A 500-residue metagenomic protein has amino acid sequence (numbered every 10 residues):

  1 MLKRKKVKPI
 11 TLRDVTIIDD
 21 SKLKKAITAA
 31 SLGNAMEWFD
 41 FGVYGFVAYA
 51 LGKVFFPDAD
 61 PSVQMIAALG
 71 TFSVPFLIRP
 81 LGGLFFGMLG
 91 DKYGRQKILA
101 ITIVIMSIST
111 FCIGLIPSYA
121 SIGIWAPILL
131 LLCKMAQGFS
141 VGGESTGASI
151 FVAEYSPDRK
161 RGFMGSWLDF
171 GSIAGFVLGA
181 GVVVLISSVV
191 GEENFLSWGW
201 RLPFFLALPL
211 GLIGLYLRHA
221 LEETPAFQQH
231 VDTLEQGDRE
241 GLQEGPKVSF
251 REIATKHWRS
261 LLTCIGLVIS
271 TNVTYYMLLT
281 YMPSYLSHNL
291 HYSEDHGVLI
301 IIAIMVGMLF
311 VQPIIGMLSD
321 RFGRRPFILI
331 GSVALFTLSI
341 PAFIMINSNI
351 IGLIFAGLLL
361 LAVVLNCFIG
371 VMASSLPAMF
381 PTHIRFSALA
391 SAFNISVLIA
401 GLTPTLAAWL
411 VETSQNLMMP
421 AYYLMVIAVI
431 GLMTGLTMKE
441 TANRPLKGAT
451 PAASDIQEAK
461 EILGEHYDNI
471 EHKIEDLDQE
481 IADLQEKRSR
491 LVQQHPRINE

Functional and structural regions predicted by a protein language model:
G45, H257-M308, A400-P404: Extracytoplasmic gate region of multi-pass secondary transporters
P57, V104-G123, V333-S348: C-terminal ends and interior cores of transmembrane alpha-helices in multi-pass membrane transporters/permeases
L69-M88, S107-S109, I302-I315: Central cavity-lining transmembrane alpha-helices of secondary-active solute carriers, predominantly the Major
K92-V104, R321-S332: Cytoplasmic membrane-interface "Motif A"-like loop-to-helix N-cap segments of 12-TM Major Facilitator Superfamily
I122-G142, I351-C367: Hydrophobic core of transmembrane alpha-helices in multi-pass small-molecule transporters, especially MFS/SLC-type
F163-S187, L210, A390-P404: Glycine-rich segments within core transmembrane alpha-helices of 12-TM secondary carriers
G214-L221, V426-D455: Multi-pass alpha-helical transporter architecture, strongest for 12-TM Major Facilitator/SLC carriers used
R325-M372: C-terminal transmembrane helical hairpin of 12-TM major facilitator-type secondary transporters
